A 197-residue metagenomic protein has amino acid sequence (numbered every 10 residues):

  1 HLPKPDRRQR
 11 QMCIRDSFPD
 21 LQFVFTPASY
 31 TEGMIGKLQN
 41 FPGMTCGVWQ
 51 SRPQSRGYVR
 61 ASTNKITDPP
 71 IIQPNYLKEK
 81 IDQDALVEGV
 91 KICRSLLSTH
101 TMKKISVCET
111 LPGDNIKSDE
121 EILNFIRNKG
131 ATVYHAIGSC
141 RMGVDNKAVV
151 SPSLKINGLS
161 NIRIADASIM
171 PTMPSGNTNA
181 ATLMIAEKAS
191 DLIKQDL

Functional and structural regions predicted by a protein language model:
H1-R10, I14: Single conserved hydrophobic/aromatic residue that forms the stacking wall/gate of nucleotide- or nucleobase-binding
R7-R8, F23, A61, C93: Generic structural signal for nonpolar/small residues that stabilize regular secondary structure
R15-P42, K117-R141, A148: C-terminal cap/loop subdomain of S1 sulfatases and analogous C-terminal strand-loop tails that border
V24, G89, L97, S106-E109: Mobile, glycine/GP-rich and aromatic-enriched active-site lid/loop segments adjacent to catalytic centers
G43-M102, L123-L197: C-terminal structured subdomain/cap of oxidoreductase catalytic cores
V107-N115, D196-L197: Active-site-proximal substrate-binding core of FAD-dependent oxidoreductases
